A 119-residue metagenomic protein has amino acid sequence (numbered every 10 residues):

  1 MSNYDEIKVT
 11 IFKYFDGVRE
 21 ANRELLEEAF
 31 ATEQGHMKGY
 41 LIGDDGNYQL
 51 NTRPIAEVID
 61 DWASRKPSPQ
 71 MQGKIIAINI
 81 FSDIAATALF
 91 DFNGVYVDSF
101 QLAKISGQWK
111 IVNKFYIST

Functional and structural regions predicted by a protein language model:
M1-T32, D44: Short, low-complexity N-terminal intrinsically disordered segments enriched in polar/charged residues
N3-E6, G35-I42, G46-Y96: Surface-exposed, charged secondary-structure patches
V18-R19, E57, K114-T119: Solvent-exposed, well-ordered amphipathic alpha-helical segments that flank/support binding or catalytic loops
E33-Q34, T119: Feature marks short, surface-exposed loop/turn motifs that line or immediately flank catalytic pockets and channel
V97-T119: Short beta-strand edge/turn micro-motifs at domain boundaries
